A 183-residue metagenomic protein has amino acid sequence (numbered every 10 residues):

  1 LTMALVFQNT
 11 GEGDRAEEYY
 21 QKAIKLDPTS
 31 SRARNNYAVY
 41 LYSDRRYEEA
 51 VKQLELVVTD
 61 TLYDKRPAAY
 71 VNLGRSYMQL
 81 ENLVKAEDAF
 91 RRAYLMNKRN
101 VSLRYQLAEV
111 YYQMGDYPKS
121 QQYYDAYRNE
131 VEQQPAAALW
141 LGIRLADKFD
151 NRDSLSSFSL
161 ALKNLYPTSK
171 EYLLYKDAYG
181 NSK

Functional and structural regions predicted by a protein language model:
L1-M3, N36, N72, Q106 (+1 more regions): Canonical tetratricopeptide repeat
N9-T10, S43-D44, D60, Q79-L80 (+3 more regions): Register position in tetratricopeptide repeats
L26, D60-L62, M96, E130-V131 (+1 more regions): Structural marker of alpha-solenoid helical repeat scaffolds
N129-K183: Terminal, low-structured helical/coil segments at or just beyond the last alpha-helical repeat
